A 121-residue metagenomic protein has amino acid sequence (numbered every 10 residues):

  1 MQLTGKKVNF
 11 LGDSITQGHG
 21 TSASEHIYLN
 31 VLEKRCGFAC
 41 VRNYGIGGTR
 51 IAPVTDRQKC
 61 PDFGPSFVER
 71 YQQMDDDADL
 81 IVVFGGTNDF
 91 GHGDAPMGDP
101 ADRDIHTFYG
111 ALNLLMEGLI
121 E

Functional and structural regions predicted by a protein language model:
K7-N9, I15-G110: Conserved SGNH/GDSL esterase-like catalytic core that processes O-acyl groups on lipids and polysaccharides
A111-L115: Alpha-helical packing segments of well-folded alpha/beta enzyme cores
M116-E121: Surface-exposed amphipathic alpha-helices with a cationic face
